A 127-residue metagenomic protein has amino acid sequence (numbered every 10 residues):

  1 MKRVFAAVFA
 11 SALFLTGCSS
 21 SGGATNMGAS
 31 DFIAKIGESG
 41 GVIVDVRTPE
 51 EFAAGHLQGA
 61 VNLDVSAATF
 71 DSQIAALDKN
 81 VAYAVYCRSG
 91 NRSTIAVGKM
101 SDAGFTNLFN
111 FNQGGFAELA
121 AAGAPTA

Functional and structural regions predicted by a protein language model:
K2-V8, L13-G41, E50-A82, N91-A127: Rhodanese-like catalytic fold shared by cysteine-dependent sulfurtransferases and DSP/PTP-type phosphatases
I43-D45: Structural scaffold elements adjacent to functional motifs in cytosolic proteins
Y86: Short, surface-exposed ligand- or partner-binding patches at beta-edge/loop junctions that are enriched in aromatics
